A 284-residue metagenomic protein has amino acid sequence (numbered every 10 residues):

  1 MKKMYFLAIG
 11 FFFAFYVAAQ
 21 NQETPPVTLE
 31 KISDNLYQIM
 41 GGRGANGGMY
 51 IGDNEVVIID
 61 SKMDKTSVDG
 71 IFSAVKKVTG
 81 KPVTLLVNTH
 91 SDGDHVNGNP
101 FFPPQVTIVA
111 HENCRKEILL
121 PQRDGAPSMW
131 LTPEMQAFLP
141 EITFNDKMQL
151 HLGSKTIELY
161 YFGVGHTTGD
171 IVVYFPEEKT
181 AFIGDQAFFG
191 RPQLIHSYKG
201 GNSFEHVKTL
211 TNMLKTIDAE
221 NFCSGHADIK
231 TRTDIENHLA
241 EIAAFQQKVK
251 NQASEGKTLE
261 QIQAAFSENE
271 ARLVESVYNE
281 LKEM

Functional and structural regions predicted by a protein language model:
M1-Q22: Bacterial Sec-dependent N-terminal signal peptides
F15-N21, K215-E220, D228-M284: Accessory terminal helices/loops
T24-P26, E30-I32, C114-F162, T167 (+2 more regions): Metallo-beta-lactamase
E30-S73, V173-D185: Conserved beta-strand hairpin/beta-sheet module of binuclear metal-dependent hydrolase folds, prominently
N35, Y50, D60, V75 (+10 more regions): Divalent metal-coordination and catalytic microenvironments
R43-N46, V56, M63-T66, S91-H95 (+7 more regions): Solvent-exposed loop/turn segments at secondary-structure junctions within structured extracellular/periplasmic domains
E55-V56, M63-K65, Q149, T156 (+1 more regions): Metallo-beta-lactamase
S73-Q149, Q247: Active-site HxH/HxHxD metal-binding segment of metal-dependent hydrolases
